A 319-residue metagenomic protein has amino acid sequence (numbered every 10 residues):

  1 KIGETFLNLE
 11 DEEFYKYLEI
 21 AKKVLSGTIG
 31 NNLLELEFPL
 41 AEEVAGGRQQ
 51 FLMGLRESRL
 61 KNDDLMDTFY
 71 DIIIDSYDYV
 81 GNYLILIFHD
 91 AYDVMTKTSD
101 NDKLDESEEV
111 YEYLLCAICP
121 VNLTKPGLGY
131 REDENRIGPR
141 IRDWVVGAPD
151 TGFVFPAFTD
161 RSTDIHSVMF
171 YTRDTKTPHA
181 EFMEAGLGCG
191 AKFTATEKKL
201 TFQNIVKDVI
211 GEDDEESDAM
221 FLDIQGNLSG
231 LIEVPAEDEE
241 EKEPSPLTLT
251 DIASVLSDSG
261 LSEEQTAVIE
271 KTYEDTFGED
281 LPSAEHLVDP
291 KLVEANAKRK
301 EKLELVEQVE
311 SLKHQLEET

Functional and structural regions predicted by a protein language model:
I2-L316: Long, hydrophobic alpha/beta structural blocks
